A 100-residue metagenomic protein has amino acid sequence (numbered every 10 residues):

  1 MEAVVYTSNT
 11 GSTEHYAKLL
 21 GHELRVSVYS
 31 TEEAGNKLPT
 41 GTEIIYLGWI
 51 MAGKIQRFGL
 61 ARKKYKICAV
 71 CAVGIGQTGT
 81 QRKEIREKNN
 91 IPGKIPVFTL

Functional and structural regions predicted by a protein language model:
M1-Y29: Short, charged N-terminal beta->alpha structural module
T31-L100: Helix-loop-strand module that forms the ligand-binding subsite of alpha/beta enzymes
